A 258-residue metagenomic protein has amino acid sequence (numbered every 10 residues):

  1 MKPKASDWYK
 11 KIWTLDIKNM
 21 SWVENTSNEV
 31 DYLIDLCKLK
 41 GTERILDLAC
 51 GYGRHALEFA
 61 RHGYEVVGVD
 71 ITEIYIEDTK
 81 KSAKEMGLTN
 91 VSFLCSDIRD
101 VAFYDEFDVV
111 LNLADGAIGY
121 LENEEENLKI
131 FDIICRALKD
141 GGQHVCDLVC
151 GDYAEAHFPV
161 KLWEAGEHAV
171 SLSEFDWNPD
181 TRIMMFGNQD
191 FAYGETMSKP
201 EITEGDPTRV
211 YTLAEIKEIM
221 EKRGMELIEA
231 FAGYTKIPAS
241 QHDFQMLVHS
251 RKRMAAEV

Functional and structural regions predicted by a protein language model:
M1-E43: Conserved class I S-adenosyl-L-methionine
T42-G51: Conserved class I S-adenosyl-L-methionine
A56-D100: Class I SAM-dependent methyltransferase SAM/SAH-binding core
R99-V109: A short acidic, Gly/Pro-enriched loop at the edge of an enzyme's catalytic core that lines a small-molecule cofactor
D108-E126: A short SAM/SAH-binding and catalytic strip from SAM-dependent methyltransferases
E126-D140: A short glycine-rich, Lys/Arg-flanked "PGG" loop and its adjoining helix->strand segment in the class I
V145-I219: SAM-dependent methyltransferase
P207, T212-V258: C-terminal lobe and adjacent flexible extensions of AdoMet/dcAdoMet transferase-like proteins
